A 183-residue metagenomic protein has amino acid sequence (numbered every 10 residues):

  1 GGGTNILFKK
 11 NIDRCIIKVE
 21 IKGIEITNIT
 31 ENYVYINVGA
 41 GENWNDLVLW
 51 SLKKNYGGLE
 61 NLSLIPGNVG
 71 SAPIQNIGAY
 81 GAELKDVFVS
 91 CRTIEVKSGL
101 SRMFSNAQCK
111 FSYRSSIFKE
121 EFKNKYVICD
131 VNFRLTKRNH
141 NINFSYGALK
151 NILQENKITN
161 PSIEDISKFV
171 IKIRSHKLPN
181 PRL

Functional and structural regions predicted by a protein language model:
G1-E83, V87, E95-K97: Anion-binding (especially nucleotide phosphate/pyrophosphate-binding) glycine-rich loop and adjoining beta-alpha core
E20, I94, N132-T136: Solvent-exposed residues in well-ordered beta-strands and their adjoining turns, especially edge/terminal strands
I21-I26, L62-I65, K85-V89, S116-K119 (+2 more regions): Glycine-rich loops and low-complexity Gly/Arg-rich segments that provide flexible linkers or classic glycine-based
I29-E31, N68-G70, T93-I94, K123-K125 (+1 more regions): Short C-terminal domain-edge/linker segments immediately following a structured domain
Y35-N37, S90-R92, I128-N132: Beta-strand secondary-structure signal
P73-I74, C91, L153, S175: Charge-rich, low-complexity amphipathic helices in intrinsically disordered tails/linkers adjacent to domains
R102-L183: Phosphate/pyrophosphate- and phosphate-bearing ligand-binding catalytic cores of soluble enzymes
